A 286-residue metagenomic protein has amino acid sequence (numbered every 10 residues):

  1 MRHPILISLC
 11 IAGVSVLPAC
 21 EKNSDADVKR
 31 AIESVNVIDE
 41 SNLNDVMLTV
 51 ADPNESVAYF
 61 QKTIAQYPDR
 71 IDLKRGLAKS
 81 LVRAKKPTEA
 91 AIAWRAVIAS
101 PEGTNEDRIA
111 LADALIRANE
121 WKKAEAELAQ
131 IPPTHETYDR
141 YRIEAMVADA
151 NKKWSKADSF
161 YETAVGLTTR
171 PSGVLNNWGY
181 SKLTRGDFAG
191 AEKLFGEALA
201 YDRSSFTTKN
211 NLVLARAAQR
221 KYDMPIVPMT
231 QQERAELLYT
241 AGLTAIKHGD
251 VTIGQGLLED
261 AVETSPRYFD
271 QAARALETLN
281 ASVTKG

Functional and structural regions predicted by a protein language model:
C20-G76, R83-T88, I92: N-terminal leader/linker segments that initiate helical-solenoid repeat arrays
Q66, A99-P101, I131-H135, G166-L167 (+3 more regions): Structural marker of alpha-solenoid helical repeat scaffolds
I71-D72, T104-E106, E136-D139, W154 (+5 more regions): Helix-start (N-cap) detector for alpha-helical repeat units in TPR-like alpha-solenoids, especially tetratricopeptide
G76, A110, I143-E144, N177 (+3 more regions): Canonical tetratricopeptide repeat
